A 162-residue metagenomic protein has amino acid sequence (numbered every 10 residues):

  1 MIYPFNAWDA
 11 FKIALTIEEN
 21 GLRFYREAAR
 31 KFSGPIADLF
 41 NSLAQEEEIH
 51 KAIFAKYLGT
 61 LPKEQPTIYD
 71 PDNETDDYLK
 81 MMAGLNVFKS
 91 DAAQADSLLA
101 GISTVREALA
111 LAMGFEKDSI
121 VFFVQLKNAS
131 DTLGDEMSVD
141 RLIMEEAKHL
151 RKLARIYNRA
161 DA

Functional and structural regions predicted by a protein language model:
M1-A162: Non-heme di-metal
